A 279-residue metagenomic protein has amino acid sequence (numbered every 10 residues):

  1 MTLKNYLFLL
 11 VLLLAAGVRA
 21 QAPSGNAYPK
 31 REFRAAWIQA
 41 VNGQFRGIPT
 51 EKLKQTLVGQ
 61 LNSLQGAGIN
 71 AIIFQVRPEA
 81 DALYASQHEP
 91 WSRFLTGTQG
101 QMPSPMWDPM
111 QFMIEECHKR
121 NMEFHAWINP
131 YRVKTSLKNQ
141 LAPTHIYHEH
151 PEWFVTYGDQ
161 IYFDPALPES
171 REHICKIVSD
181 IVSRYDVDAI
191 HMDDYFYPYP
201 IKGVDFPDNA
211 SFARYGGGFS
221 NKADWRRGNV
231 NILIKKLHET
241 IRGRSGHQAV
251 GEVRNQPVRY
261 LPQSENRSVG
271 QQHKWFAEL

Functional and structural regions predicted by a protein language model:
T2-L9: Sec-dependent signal peptide recognition, specifically the positively charged N-region followed immediately by
V11-A20: Hydrophobic h-region of N-terminal signal peptides that target proteins for export in Gram-negative bacteria
R31-F33, Q39, G43-Q55, E115 (+3 more regions): Active-site-adjacent "subsite" loops/lids of carbohydrate-active enzymes
A40-Q44, P78-A82, P130-K134, F196-P198 (+1 more regions): Solvent-exposed loop/turn segments at secondary-structure junctions within structured extracellular/periplasmic domains
I48-A67, F94-R120, H173, G228-E239: Aromatic- and glycine-enriched glycan-recognition loops and surfaces that form the carbohydrate-binding subsites
Q55-A82, R184-A189: Catalytic domains of carbohydrate-active enzymes, especially glycoside hydrolases
I69-S104: Aromatic-lined carbohydrate-binding/catalytic grooves of carbohydrate-active enzymes
N70, R77, R120, A142-T144 (+1 more regions): Polysaccharide-binding and catalytic clefts of secreted carbohydrate-active enzymes
